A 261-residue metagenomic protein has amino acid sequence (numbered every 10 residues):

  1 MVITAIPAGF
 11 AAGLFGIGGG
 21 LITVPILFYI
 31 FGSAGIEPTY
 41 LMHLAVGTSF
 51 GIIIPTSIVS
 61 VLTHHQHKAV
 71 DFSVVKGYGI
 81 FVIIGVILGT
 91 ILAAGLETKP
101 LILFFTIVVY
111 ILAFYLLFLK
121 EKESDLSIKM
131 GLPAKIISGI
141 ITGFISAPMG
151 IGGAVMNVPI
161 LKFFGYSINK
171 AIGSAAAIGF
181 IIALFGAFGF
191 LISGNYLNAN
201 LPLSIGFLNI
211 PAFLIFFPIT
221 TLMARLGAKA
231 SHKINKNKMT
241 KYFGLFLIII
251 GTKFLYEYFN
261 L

Functional and structural regions predicted by a protein language model:
M1-F15, I22-H43, S57-G143, K162-N169 (+3 more regions): Juxtamembrane transmembrane-helix boundary motif
T23, M156-N157: Hydrophobic/aromatic end-of-helix segments at the C-terminal termini of transmembrane alpha-helices
G173-L191: Hydrophobic alpha-helical transmembrane segments of multi-pass integral membrane proteins, especially transporters
